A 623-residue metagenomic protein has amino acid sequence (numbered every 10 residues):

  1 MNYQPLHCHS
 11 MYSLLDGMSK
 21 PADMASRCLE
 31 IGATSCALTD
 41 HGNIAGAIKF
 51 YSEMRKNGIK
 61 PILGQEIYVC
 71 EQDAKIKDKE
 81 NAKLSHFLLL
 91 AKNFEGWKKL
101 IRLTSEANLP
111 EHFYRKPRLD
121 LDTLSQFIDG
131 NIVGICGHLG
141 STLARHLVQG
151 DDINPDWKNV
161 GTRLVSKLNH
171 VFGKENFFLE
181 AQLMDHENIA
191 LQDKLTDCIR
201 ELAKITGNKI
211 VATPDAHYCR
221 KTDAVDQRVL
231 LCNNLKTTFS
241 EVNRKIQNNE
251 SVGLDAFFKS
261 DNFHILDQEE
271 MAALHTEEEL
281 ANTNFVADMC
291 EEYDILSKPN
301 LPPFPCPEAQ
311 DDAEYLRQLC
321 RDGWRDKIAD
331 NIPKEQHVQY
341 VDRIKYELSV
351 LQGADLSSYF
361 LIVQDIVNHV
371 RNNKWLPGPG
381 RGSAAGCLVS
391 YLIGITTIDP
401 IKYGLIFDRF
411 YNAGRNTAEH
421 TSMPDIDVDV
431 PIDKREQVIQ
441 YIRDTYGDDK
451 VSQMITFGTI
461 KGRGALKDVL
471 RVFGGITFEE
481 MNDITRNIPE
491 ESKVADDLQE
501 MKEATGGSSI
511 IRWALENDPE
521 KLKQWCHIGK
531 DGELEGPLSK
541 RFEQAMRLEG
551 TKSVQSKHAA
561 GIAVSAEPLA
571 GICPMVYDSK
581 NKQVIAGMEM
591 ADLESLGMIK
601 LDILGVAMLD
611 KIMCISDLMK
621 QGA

Functional and structural regions predicted by a protein language model:
M1-A623: Alpha-helical scaffold/interaction cores of sigma-54-like transcription cofactors and many family A DNA polymerases
